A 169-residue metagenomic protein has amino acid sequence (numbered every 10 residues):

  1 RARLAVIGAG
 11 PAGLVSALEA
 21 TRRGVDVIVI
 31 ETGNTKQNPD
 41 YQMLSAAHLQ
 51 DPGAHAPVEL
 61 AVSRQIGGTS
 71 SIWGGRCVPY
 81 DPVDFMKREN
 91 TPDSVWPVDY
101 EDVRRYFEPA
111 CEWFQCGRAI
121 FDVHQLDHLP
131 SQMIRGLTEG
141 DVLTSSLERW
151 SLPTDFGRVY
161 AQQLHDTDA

Functional and structural regions predicted by a protein language model:
A2-V29: N-terminal Rossmann-like FAD-binding beta1-loop-alpha1 element of flavoenzymes
G10-V15, T35, T69-S70, R76: Gly/Ser/Thr-rich beta-alpha loop segments that engage phosphate groups in nucleotides
P11-V15, A56-E59, F156-V159: Short alpha-helical segments and helix-capping/turn motifs at coil-helix boundaries
T21-M43: Glycine-rich FAD pyrophosphate-binding loop
R23-D26, T69, A169: Loop/turn elements at helix/coil->beta-strand transitions in domains of secreted/extracellular proteins
A46-V123: Redox-cofactor-proximal catalytic regions of oxidoreductases
E89-N90, W96-A169: Conserved redox-cofactor binding core of oxidoreductases
